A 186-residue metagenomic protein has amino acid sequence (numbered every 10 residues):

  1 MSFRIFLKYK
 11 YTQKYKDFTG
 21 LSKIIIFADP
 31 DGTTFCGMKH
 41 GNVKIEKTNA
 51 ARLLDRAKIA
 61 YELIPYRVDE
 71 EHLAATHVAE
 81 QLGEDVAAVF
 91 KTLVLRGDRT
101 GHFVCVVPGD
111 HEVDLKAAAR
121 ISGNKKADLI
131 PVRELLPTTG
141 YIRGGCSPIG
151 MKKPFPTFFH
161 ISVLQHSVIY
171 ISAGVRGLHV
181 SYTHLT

Functional and structural regions predicted by a protein language model:
M1-S2, K8-T19: Cationic, amphipathic, low-complexity segments that mediate targeting or membrane/lipid association
L7, F18-L21, F27-P30: Short hydrophobic targeting helices and cationic amphipathic motifs that mediate membrane/organellar targeting
V78-H102: Short, structured active-site "lid" loops
L93, T100-V106, H111, A117 (+2 more regions): RNA pseudouridine synthases
D110-V175: Long, charge-patterned amphipathic alpha-helical coiled-coil/hairpin "stalk" segments used as oligomerization
T183-T186: Conserved small/polar residues in nucleotide/adenosyl-binding loops
